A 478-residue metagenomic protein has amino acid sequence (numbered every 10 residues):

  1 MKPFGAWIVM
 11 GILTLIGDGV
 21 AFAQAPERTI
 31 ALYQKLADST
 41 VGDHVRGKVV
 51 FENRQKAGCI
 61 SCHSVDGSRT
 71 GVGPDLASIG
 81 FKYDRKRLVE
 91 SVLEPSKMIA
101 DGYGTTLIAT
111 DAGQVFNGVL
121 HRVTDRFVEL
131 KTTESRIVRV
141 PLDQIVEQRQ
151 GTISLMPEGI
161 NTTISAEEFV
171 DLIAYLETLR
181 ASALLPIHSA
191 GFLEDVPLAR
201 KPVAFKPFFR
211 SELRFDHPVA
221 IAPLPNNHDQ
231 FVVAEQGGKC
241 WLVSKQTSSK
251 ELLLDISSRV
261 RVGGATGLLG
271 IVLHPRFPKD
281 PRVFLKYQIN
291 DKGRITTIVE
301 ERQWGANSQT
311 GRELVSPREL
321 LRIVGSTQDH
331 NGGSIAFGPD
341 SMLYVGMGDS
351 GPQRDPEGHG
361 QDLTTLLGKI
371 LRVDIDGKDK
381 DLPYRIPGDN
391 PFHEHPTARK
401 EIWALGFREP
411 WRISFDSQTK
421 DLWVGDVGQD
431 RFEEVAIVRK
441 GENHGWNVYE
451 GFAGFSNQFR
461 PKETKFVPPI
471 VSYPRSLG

Functional and structural regions predicted by a protein language model:
K2-H44, N53-R54, V65-S68, K82 (+3 more regions): Post-cleavage N-terminal segment of exported redox proteins
A25-R54, V72-P74, D84-R87, D111-Q114 (+2 more regions): Electrostatic cytochrome c docking/interface patches
Y33, G42-V45, G71-Y103, G151 (+6 more regions): Primarily the internal scaffold of c-type cytochrome electron-transfer domains, especially repeated/multiheme c-type
V49-V65, P74-E94, G104-L107, Q114-E129 (+3 more regions): C-type cytochrome heme c attachment motif
S135-L155, L213: Structured surface patches comprising rigid loops and adjacent beta-strands/short helices at the edges of well-ordered
E147-D171: Intrinsically disordered, low-complexity linker and terminal regions at domain boundaries
A181-V203, N226, A234-G237, L268 (+3 more regions): Beta-propeller domain segments
L185-R354, R412-F415, K420-G428, G478: Acidic, Gly/Ser/Thr-rich repeat motifs that build Ca2+-stabilized beta-propeller blades
